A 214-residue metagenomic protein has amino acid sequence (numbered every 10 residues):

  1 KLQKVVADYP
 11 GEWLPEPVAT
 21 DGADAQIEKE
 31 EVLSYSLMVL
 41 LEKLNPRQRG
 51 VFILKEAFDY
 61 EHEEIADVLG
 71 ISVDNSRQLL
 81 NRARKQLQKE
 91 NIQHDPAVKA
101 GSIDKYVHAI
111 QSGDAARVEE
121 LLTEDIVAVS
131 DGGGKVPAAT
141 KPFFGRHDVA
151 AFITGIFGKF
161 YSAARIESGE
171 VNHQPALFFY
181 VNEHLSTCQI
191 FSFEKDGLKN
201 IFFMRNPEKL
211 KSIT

Functional and structural regions predicted by a protein language model:
K1-L2, L40, L44, L87: Hydrophobic recognition helices of helix-based DNA-binding modules
K1-P10: Arg/Lys-rich amphipathic alpha helix in sigma70-family domain 2
A19-Q48, K99-A100, D104, H108: Amphipathic alpha-helical segment used for protein-protein interaction
P46-R47, L54, F58-N75: Helix-turn-helix DNA-binding module
D67, V73-T154: Solvent-exposed, charged amphipathic helical/linker segments at domain boundaries
H147-T214: Low-complexity, glycine/alanine/valine/leucine- and proline-rich hydrophobic stretches
